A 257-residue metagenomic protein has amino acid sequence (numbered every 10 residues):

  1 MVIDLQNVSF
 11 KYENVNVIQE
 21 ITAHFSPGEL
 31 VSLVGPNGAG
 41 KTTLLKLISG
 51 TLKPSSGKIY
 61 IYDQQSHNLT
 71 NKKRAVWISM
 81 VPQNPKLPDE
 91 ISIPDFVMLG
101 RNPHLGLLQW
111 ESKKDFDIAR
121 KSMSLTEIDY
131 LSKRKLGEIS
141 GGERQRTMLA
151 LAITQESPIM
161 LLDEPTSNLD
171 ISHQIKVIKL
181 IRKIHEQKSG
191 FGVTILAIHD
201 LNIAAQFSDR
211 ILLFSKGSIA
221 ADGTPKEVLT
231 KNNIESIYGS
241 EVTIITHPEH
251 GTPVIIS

Functional and structural regions predicted by a protein language model:
V34-P36: The feature captures the beta-strand-to-loop junction immediately N-terminal to the Walker
S49: Helix-to-loop junction immediately C-terminal to a conserved catalytic motif
G57-Q65, R74: Conserved ABC transporter NBD signature motif
M98, K113-L131, E156: Conserved ABC ATPase "signature" region
Q109-W110, K135-I139, E143: Conserved ABC ATPase signature
M160-E164: Catalytic Walker B motif of ABC-type/P-loop ATPase nucleotide-binding domains
